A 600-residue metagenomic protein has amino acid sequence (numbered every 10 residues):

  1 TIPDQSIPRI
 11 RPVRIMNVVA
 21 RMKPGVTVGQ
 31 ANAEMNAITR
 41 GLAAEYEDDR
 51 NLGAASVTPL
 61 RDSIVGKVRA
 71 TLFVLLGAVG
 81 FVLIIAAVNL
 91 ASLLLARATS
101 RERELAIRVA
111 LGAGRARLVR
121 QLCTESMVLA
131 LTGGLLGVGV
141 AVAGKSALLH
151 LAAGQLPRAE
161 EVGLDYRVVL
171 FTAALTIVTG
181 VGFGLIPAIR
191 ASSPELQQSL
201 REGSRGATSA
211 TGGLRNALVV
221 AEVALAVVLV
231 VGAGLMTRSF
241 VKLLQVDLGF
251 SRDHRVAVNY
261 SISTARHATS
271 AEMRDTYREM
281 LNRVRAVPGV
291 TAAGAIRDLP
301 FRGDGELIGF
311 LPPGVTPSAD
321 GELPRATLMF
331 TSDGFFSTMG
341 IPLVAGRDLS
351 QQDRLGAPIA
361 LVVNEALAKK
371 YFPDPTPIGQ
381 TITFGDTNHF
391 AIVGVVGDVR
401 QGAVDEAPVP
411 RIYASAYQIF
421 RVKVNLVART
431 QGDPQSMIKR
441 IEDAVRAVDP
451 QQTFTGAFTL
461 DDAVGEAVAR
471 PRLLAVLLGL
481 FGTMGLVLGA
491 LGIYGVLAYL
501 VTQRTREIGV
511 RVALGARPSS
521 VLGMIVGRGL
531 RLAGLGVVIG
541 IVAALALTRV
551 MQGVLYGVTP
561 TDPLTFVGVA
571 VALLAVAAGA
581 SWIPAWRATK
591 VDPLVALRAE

Functional and structural regions predicted by a protein language model:
T1-F73, S146, M236, D275-R470 (+1 more regions): Mid-to-C-terminal secondary-structure elements that act as membrane-proximal/extracytoplasmic interface segments
L60-V65, L93-R120, T124, G144-H267 (+1 more regions): Alpha-helical transmembrane segments of integral membrane proteins
V68-R103, G182, G212-T237, P471-R506 (+2 more regions): Hydrophobic alpha-helical transmembrane segments of multi-pass inner-membrane transport and secretion
G77, I107, R115-R120, T124 (+11 more regions): Alpha-helical membrane-protein architecture signal
A86-G133, S193-S204, L491-A533, R587-R598: Intracellular coupling helices
A91, M127-L196, L235-S239, R528-R587: Small-residue-rich transmembrane alpha-helices
D405, V424, A444, V448-I541 (+2 more regions): C-terminal transmembrane helical bundles of large multi-pass transporters and their helix-start/helix-kink determinants
